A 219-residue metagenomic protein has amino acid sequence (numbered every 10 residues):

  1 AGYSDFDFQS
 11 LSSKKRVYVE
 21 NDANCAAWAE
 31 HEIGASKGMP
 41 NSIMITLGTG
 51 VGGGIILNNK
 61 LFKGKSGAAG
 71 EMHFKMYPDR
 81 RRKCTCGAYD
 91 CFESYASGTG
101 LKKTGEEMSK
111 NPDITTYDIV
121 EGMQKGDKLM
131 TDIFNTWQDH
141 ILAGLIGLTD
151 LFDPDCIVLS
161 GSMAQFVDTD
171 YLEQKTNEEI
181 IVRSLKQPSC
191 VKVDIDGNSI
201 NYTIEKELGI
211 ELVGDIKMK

Functional and structural regions predicted by a protein language model:
A1-N41, D168-E178, R183: Glycine-rich phosphate-binding loop and adjoining helix at the ATP-binding site of ATP-dependent phosphoryl-transfer
S13-A23, Y77-P112: Glycine-rich phosphate-binding loop plus the immediately following alpha-helix
S13-E20, T116, T169-T203, I210-K219: Conserved phosphate-binding/catalytic loops in two-lobed NTP-binding clefts
C25-A27, G52, A164-V167, I200: Short, active-site-adjacent cap segments at secondary-structure transitions
W28-I33, N135-T149, N177, K206: Generic structural signal for well-ordered alpha-helical scaffold segments
K37-Y95: Glycine-rich phosphate-binding loop of actin/hexokinase-like ATP-binding domains
F92-Y95, K102-D170, P188-G197: Adenine-nucleotide phosphate-binding core of ATP-dependent small-molecule kinases
